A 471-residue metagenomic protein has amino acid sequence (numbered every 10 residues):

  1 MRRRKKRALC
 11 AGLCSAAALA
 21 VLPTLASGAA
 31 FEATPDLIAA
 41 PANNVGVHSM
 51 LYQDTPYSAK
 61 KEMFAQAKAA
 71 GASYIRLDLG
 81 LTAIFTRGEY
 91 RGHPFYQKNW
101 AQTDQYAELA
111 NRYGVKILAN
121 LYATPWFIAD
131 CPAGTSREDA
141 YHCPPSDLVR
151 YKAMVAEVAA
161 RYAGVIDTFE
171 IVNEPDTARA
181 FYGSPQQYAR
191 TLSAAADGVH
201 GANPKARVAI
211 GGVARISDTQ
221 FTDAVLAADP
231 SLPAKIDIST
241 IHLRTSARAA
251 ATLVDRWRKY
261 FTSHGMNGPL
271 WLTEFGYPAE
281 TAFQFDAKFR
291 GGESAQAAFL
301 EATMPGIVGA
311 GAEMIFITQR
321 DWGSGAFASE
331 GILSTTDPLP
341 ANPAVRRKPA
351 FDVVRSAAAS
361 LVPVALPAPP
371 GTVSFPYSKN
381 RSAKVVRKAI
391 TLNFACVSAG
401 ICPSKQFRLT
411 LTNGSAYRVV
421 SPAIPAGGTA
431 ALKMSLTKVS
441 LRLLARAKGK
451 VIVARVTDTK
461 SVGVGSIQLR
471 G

Functional and structural regions predicted by a protein language model:
R2-A29: Secretory targeting and sorting signals
A30-S73, D78-G80: Boundary/entry segment of secreted carbohydrate-active catalytic domains
N43-S49, I75-L77, I117-L121, D167-I171 (+4 more regions): Hydrophobic faces of well-ordered beta-strands that scaffold small-molecule active sites in alpha/beta enzyme cores
Y57-K60, L148, P185-A297, E301 (+3 more regions): Noncatalytic carbohydrate-binding groove/subsite architecture in carbohydrate-active enzymes
A70-F221, L226-A227: Substrate-binding cleft and catalytic face of glycoside hydrolase catalytic domains, especially the flexible beta-alpha
R91-P94, R290, A295, F316-P370: Aromatic-rich peripheral "rim/lid" segments of glycoside hydrolase catalytic domains that contact and position glycan
P422-A430: Short proline/glycine- and polar residue-rich coil/turn motifs
S440-V451: Short glycine/proline/serine/threonine-rich loop/turn segments at secondary-structure transition edges
